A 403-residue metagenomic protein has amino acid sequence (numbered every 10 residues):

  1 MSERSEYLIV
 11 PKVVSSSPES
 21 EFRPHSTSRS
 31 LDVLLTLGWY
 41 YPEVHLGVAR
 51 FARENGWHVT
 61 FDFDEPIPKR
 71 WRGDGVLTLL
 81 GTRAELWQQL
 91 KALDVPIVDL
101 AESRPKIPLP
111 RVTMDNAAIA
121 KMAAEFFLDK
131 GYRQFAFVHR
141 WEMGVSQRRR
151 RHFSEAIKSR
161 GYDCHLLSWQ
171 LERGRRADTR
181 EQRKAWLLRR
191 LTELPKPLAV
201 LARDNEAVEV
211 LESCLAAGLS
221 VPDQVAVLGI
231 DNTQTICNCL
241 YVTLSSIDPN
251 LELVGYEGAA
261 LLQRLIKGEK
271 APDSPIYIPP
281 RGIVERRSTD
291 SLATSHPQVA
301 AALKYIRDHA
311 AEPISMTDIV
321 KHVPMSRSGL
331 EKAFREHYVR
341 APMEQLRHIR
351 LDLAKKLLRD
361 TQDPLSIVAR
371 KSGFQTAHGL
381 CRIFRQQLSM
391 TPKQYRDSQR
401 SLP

Functional and structural regions predicted by a protein language model:
M1-G75, A84-H322, E331, R347-H348 (+5 more regions): Bacterial carbohydrate/catabolite-sensing allosteric modules
L79-G81: The feature primarily captures lumenal catalytic ectodomains of type II secretory-pathway glycosyltransferases
T317-L346, A369-Q394: Basic/polar phosphate-binding segments, predominantly the helix-turn-helix DNA-binding elements of transcriptional
